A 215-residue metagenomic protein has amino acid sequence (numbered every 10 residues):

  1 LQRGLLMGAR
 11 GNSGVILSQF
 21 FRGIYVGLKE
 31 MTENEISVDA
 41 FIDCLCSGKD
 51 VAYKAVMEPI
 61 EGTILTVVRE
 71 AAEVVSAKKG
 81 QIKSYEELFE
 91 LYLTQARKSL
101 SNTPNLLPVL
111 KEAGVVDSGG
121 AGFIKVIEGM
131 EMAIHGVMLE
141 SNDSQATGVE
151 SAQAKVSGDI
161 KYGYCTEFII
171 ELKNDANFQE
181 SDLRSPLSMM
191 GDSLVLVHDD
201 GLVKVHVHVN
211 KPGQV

Functional and structural regions predicted by a protein language model:
L1-V215: N-terminal loops that bind phosphate or other acidic moieties and the adjacent beta-alpha structural core
